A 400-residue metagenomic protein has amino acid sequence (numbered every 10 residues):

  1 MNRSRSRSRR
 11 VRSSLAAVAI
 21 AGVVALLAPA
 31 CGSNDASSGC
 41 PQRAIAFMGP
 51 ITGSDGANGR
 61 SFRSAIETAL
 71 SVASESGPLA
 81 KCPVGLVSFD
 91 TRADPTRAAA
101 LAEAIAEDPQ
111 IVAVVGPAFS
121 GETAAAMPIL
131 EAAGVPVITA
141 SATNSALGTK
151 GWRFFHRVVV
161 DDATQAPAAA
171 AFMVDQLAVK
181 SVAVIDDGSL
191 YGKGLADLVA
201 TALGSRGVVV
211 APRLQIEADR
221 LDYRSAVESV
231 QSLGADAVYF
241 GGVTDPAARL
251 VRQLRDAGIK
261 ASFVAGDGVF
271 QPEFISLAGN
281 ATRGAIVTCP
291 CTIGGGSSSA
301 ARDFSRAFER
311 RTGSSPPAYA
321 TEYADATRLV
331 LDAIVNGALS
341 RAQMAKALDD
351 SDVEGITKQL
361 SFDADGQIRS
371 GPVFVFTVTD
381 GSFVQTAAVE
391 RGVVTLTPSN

Functional and structural regions predicted by a protein language model:
N2-N400: Extracytosolic ligand-binding ectodomains
